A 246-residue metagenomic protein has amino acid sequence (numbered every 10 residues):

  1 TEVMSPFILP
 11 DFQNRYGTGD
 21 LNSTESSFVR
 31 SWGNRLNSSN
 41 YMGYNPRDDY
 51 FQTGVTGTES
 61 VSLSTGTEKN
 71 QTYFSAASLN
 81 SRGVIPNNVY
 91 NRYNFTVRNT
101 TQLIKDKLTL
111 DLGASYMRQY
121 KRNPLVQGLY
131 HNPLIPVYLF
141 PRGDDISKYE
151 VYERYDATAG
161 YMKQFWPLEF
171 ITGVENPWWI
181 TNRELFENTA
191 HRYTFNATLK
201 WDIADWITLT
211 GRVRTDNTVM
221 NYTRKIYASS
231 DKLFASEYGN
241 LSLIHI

Functional and structural regions predicted by a protein language model:
T1, K69-Y152, L185-M220, L243: Transmembrane beta-barrel strand/turn architecture of Gram-negative outer membrane proteins
T1-P86, P124-G128, E153-L168, W179-R183 (+1 more regions): Residues embedded in well-ordered regular secondary structure
S39-G43, R214, M220-K225: Short N-terminal helix-initiation segments at or just after the protein's N-terminus
S39-Y41, K232-A235: Flexible, solvent-exposed loop segments that connect beta-strands
P46-Q52, L125-Q127, E169-T189, Y222-D231 (+1 more regions): Extracellular/periplasm-exposed beta-strand and loop segments of Gram-negative cell-envelope proteins, dominated by
Y93, S236-G239: Intrinsically disordered, low-complexity regulatory/activation regions of eukaryotic proteins
N132-I135, F140, A159-W166, T172: Extended hydrophobic secondary-structure segments
